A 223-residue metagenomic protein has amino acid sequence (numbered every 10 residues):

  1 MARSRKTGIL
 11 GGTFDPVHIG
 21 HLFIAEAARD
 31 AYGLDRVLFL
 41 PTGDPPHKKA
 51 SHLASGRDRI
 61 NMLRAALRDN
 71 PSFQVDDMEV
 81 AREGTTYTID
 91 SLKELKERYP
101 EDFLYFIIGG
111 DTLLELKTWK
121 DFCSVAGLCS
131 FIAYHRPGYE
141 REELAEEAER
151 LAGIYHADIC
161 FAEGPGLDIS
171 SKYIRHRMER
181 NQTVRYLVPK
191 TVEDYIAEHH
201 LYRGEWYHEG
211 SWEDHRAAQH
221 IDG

Functional and structural regions predicted by a protein language model:
M1-G223: Nucleotidyltransferase catalytic core that binds NTPs
